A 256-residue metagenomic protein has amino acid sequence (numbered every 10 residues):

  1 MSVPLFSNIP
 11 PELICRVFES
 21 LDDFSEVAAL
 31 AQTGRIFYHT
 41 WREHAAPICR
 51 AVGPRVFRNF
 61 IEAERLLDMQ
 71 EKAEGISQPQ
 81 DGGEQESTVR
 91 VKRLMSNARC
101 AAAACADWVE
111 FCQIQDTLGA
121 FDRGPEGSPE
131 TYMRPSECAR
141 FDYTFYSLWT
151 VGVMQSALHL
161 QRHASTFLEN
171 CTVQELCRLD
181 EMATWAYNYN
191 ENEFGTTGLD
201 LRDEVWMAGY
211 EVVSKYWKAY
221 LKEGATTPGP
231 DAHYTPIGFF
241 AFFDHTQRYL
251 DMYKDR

Functional and structural regions predicted by a protein language model:
M1-N8: CRL adaptor-proximal regions
L5, A28-A29, C49, E137: Short, surface-exposed helix-loop/turn micro-motifs enriched in polar/charged residues
N8-P11, G119: Helix-boundary capping/turn motifs
P10-V17, S25-A46: Short helix-loop-helix/strand-helix junction enriched in hydrophobic and basic residues
R42-D244: Charged/polar low-complexity intrinsically disordered regions
T246-R256: Charge-dense, low-complexity intrinsically disordered regions
